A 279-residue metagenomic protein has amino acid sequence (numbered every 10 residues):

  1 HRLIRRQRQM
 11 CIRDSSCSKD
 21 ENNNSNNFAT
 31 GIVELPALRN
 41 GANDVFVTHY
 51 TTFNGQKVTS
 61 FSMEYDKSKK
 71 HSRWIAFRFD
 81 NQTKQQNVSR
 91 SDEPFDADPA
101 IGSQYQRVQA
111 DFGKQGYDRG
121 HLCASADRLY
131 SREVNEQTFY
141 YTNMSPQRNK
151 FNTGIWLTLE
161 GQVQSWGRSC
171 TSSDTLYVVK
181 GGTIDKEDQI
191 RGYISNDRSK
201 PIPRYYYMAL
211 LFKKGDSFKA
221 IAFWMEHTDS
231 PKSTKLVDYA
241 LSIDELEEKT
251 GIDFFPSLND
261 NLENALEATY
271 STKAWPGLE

Functional and structural regions predicted by a protein language model:
H1-D14: Single conserved hydrophobic/aromatic residue that forms the stacking wall/gate of nucleotide- or nucleobase-binding
S16-E279: Domain-level detector for secreted/extracellular nuclease and nuclease-toxin modules, and for the ENPP-like C-terminal
